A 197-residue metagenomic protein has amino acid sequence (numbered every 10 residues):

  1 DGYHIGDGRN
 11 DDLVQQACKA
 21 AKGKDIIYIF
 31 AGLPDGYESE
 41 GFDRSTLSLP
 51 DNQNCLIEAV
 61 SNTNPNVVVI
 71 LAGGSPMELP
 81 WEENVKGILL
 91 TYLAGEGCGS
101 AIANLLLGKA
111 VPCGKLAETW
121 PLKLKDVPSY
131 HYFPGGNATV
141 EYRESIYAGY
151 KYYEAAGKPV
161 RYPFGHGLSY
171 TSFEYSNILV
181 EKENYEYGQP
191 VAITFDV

Functional and structural regions predicted by a protein language model:
D1-G2, A72-V197: Secreted, periplasmic, or luminal enzymes acting at the cell surface/secretory milieu
D1-N84: Hydrophobic helix-and-loop "lid/oligomerization" segment in the mid-to-C-terminal part of catalytic domains
